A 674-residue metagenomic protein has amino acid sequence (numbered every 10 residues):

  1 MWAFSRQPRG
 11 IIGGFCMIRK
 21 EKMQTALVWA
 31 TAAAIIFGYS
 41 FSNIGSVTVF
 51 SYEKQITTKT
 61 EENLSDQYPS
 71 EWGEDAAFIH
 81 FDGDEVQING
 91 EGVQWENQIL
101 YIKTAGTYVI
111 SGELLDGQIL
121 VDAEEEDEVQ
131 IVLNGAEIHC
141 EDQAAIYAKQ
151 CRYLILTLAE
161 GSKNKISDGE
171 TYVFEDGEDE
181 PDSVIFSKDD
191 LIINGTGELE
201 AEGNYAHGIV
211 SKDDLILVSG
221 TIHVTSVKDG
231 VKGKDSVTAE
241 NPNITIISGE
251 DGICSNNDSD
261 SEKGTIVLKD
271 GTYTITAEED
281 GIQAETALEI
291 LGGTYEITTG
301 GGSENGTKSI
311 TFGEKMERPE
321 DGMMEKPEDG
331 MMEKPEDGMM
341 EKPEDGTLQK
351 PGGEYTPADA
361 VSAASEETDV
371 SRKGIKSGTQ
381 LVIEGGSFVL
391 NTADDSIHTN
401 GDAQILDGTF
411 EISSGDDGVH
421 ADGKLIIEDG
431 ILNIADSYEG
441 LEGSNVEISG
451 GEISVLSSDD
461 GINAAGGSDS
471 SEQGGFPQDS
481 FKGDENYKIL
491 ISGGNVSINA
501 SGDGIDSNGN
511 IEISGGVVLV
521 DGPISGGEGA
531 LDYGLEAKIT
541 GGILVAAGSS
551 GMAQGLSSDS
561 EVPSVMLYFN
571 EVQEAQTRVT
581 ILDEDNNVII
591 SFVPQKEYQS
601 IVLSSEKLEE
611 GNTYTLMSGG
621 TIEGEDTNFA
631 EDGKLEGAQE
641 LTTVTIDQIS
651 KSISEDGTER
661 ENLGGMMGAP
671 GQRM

Functional and structural regions predicted by a protein language model:
M1-C16: Short, Lys/Arg-enriched N-terminal segments with co-localized hydrophobic residues within the first ~10-30 amino acids
G13-M674: A composition-driven surface/loop motif
